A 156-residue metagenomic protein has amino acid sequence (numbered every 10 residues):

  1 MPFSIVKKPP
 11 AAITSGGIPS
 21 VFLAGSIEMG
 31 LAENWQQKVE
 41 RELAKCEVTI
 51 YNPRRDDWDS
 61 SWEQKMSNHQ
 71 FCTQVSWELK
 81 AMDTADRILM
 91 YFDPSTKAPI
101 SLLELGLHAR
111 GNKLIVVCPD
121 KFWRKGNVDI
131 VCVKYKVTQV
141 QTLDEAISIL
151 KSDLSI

Functional and structural regions predicted by a protein language model:
M1-I156: Conserved catalytic or regulatory cores that recognize and/or transform ribose-phosphate-containing ligands
